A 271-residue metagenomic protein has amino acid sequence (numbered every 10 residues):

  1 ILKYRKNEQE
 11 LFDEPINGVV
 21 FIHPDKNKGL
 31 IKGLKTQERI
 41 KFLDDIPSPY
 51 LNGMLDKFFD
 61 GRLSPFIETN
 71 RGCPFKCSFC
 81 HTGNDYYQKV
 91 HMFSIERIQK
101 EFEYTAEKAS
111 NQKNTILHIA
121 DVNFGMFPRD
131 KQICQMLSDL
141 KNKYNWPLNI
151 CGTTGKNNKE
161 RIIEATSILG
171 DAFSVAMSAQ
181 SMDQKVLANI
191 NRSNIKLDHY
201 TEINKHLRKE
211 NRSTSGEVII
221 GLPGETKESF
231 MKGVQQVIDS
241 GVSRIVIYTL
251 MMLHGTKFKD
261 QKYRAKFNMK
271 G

Functional and structural regions predicted by a protein language model:
I1, T166-V175, V237-I245: Structural recognition of alpha->loop->beta junctions
I1-Q37: Glycine-rich beta-alpha loop elements in corrinoid/cobalamin-binding modules across cobalamin-dependent enzymes
I16-N17, L117, I150, V175 (+2 more regions): Hydrophobic/aromatic residues located in beta-strands of well-ordered beta-sheets within soluble catalytic
T36, I46, D130-Q132, T256-Q261: Short aromatic-enriched loop/helix-cap "lid" or pocket-rim segments at secondary-structure transitions that line
S48-K209: Radical SAM [4Fe-4S] cluster-binding motif and immediate context
F75, P128, K185-N191, I220-E228 (+1 more regions): Flexible glycine/acidic-rich beta-alpha junction loops that bind and position SAM and/or redox cofactors in anaerobic
I162-A165, P223-D239: Catalytic cores of alpha/beta
Y200-E225: Mobile, glycine- and charge-enriched loop segments and immediately flanking short secondary-structure elements within
